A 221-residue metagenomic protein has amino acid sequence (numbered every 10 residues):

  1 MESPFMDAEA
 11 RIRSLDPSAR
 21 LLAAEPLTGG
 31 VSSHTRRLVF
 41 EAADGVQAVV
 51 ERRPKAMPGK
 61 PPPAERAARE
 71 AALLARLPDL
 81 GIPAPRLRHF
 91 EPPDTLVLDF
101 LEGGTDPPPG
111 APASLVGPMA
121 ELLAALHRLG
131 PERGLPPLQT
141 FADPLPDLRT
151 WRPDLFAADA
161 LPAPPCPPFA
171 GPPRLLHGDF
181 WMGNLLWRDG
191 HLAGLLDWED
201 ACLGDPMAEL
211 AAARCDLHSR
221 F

Functional and structural regions predicted by a protein language model:
P4-S18, P109, A125-G178: An alpha-helical support segment within catalytic cores of ATP-dependent transferases
S18, D79-G81, D189, G204: Alpha-helix termination/capping residues and helix-transition junctions
S18-E25: Conserved N-terminal boundary motif of the eukaryotic protein kinase catalytic domain
E25-L138: ATP-binding pocket architecture of kinase catalytic cores
S33-F40, G45, L87, A163-L210: Active-site acidic catalytic loop and adjacent metal/ATP-binding pocket of ATP-dependent phosphoryl transfer enzymes
P58-G59, L148, A211: Nucleotide-sugar-dependent glycosyltransferase catalytic core
M207-F221: Active-site activation/catalytic loop segments of kinase-like enzymes and analogous catalytic loops in related
